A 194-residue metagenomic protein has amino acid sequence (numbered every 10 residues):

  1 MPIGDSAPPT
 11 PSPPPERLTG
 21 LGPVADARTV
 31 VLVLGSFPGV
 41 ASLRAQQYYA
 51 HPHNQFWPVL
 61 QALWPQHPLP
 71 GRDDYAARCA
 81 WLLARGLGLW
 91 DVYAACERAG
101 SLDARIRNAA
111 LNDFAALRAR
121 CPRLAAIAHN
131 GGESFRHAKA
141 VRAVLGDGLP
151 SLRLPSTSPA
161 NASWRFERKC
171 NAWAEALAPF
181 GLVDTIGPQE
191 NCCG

Functional and structural regions predicted by a protein language model:
M1-V30, H51-P52, G100-A115, K139-G194: C-terminal capping/extension of enzyme domains
L32-S36: N-terminal nucleotide-binding beta1-loop-alpha1 segment
F37, A41, E133: Gly/Ser/Thr-rich beta-alpha loop segments that engage phosphate groups in nucleotides
F37-P38, Y93-C96, P155-S158: Short, histidine-centered active-site or binding-site loop motifs used for metal coordination, general acid-base
A41-R105: Short, surface-exposed acidic-centric catalytic microdomains
L60, H137-A138: Hydrophobic packing residues within well-ordered alpha-helices of enzyme cores
W64-P65, C121, R142-L145: A broad structural signal for alpha-helix termini and local helix breaks/kinks
A84-S134: Internal catalytic-core helix/loop-beta-alpha segment that presents or stabilizes conserved functional determinants
